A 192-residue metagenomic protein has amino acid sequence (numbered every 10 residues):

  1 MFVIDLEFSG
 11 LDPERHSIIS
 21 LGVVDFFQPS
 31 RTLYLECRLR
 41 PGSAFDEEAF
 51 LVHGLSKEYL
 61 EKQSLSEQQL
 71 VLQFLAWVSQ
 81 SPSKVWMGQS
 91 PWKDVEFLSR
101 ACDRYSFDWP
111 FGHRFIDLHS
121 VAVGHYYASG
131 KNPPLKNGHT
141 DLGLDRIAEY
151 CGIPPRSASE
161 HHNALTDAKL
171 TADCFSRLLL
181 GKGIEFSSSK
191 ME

Functional and structural regions predicted by a protein language model:
M1-S99, I147-R156: Conserved non-catalytic scaffold segment of RNase H-like nuclease domains
F8-G10, S120, L170: Short, glycine/acidic-enriched loop or turn micro-motifs at the edges of active sites
L11-P13, V123, D173: Conserved protein kinase catalytic core
S56, D108-P110, P154, E185: Short coil/loop linkers at secondary-structure junctions
V85-P91, E96-F97, A101-C102, P133-E192: Acidic, Mg2+-coordinating catalytic module of metal-dependent nucleases/exonucleases that use a two-metal-ion mechanism
D103-H113: A short alpha->loop->secondary-structure connector
F115-N137: Short alpha-helix plus adjacent loop in nuclease-associated cores
